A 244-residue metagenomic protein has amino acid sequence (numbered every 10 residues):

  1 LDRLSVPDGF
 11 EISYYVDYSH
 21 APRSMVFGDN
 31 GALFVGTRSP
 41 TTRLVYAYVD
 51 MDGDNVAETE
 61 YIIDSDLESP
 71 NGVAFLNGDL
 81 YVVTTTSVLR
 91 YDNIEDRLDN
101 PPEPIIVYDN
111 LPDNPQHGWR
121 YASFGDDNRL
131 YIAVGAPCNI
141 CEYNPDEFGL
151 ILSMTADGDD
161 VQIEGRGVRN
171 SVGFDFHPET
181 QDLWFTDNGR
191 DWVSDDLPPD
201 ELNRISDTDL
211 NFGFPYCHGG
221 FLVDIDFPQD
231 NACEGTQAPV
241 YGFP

Functional and structural regions predicted by a protein language model:
L1-D8, W119, A136-N139, G149 (+3 more regions): Beta-propeller domain segments
L1-H20, E58-E60, F243: A short helix->beta-strand "capping" segment at the edge of beta-propeller domains
Y18-N30, S65-D79, V83, P112-L130 (+2 more regions): Beta-rich, blade/repeat-based domains predominating in secreted/periplasmic proteins but also intracellular
F34-G36, V82-V83, L130-V134, F185-D187: Residue position within the beta-strands of beta-propeller blades
S39-L44, V83-T84, D99-N100, N139-G149 (+1 more regions): Short, solvent-exposed loop/turn segments at conserved positions within beta-propeller repeat blades
R43-A47, D79, S87-L89, L150-L152 (+1 more regions): A short loop-to-beta-strand structural motif that recurs across blades of beta-propeller domains
Y48-D54, Y91-D99, I205-F212: Short loop/turn segments immediately following beta-strands, especially the blade-tip and inter-blade linker loops
E58-E60, S65, S69-P70, A74-L76 (+3 more regions): Asp-box/WD-like beta-propeller blade repeats and closely related beta-sheet repeat scaffolds
